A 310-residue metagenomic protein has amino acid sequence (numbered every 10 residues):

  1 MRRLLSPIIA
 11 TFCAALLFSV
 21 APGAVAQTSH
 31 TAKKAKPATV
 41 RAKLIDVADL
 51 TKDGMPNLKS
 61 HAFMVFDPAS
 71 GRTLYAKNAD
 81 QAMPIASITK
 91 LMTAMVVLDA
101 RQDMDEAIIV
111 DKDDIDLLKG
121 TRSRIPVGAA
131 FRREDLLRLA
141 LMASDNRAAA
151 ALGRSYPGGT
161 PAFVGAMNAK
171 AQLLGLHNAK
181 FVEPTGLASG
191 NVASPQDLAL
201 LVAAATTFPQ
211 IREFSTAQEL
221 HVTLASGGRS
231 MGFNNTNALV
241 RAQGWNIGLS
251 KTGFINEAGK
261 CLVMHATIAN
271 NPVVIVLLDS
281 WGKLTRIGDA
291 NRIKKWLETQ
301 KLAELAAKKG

Functional and structural regions predicted by a protein language model:
M1-A62, K295, T299-G310: N-terminal secretory targeting signals
R3-L4, L91, A266, P272: Hydrophobic alpha-helical segments, especially transmembrane helices and their immediate juxtamembrane helical caps
H30-Q196, L200-P209, I268: Active-site-adjacent loops and short helices of periplasmic peptidoglycan-processing enzymes
L176-K180, G186-G310: Domain-terminus/edge residues, biased toward the C-terminal soluble/receptor-binding domains of extracytoplasmic
